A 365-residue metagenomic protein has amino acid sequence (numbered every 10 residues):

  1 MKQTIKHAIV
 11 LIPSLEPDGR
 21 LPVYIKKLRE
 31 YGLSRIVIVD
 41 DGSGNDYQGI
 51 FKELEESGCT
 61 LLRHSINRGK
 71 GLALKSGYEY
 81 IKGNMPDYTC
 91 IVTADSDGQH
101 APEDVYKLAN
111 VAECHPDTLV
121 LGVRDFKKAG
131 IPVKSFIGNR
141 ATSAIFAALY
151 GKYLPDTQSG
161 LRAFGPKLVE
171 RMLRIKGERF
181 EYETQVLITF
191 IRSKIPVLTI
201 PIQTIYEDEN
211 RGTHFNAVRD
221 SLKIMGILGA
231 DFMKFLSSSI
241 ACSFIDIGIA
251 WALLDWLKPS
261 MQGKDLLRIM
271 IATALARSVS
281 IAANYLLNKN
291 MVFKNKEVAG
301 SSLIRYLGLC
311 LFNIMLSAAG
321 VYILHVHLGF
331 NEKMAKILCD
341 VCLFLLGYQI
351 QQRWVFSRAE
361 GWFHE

Functional and structural regions predicted by a protein language model:
M1-T4, I175-W251, K258, R277 (+5 more regions): Hydrophobic helical membrane-anchoring modules
I5-I9, R29-I38, C59, T89: Short loop->beta transition adjacent to catalytic acidic/histidine clusters or analogous donor-positioning motifs
E16, D41-N45, R68, G77: Conserved short acidic donor-positioning loop in nucleotide-sugar-dependent glycosyltransferases
E16-E30: Short, well-formed alpha-helical segments that are part of the catalytic scaffolds of diverse glycosyltransferases
D40-G49, G98: A conserved acidic beta->alpha catalytic loop
T60, I66-R68, L72-Y80, P102-F180 (+2 more regions): Acceptor/aglycone-binding surface of glycosyltransferases and processive sugar-polymer synthases
M85-Q99: Short beta-strand-to-loop acidic/aromatic patch adjacent to the donor-nucleotide binding site
S135, M261-V279, N331-C339: Membrane-interface starts of transmembrane alpha-helices
